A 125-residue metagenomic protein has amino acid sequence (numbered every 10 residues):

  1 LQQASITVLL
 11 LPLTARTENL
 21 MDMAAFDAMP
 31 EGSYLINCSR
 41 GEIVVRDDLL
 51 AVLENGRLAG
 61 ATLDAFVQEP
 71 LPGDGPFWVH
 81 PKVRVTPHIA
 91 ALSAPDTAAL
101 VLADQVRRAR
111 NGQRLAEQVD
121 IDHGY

Functional and structural regions predicted by a protein language model:
L1-P76: Rossmann-like adenosine-cofactor binding region
E69-Y125: C-terminal helix-to-coil terminal segments
